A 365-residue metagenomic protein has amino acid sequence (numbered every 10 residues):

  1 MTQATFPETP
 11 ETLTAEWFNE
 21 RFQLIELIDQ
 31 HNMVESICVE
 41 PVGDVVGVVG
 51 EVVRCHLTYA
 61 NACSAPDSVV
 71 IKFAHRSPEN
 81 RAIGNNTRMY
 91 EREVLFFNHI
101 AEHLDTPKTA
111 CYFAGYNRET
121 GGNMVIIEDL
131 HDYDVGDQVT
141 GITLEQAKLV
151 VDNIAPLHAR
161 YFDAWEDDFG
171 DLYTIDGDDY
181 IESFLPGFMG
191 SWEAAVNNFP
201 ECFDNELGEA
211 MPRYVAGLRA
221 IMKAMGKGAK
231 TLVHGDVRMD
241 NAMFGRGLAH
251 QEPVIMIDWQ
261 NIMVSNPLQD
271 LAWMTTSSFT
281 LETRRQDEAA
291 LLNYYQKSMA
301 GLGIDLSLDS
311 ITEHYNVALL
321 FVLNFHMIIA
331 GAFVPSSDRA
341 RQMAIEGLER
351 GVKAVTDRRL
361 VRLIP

Functional and structural regions predicted by a protein language model:
M1-I37: Juxta-kinase regulatory segment immediately upstream of eukaryotic protein kinase catalytic domains
T2-T5, Y133-H234, M239, M243-H250 (+1 more regions): ATP-dependent phospho-/nucleotidyl transfer catalytic cores
L27-S36, N205-G208, L302-Y315: Short, surface-exposed acidic
E40-L185, P267-L268, T283, L308: Conserved ATP-binding subdomain of kinase catalytic cores across diverse folds
D44-A62, V70, V215-P267: Active-site acidic catalytic loop and adjacent metal/ATP-binding pocket of ATP-dependent phosphoryl transfer enzymes
L95, N261-G303, L319-A340: Active-site activation/catalytic loop segments of kinase-like enzymes and analogous catalytic loops in related
K108, Y161-F169, F203, G303 (+2 more regions): Long, hydrophobic, amphipathic alpha-helical segments used as structural scaffolds
G301-D309, V322-P365: Extended catalytic cores and adjacent scaffolds of nucleotide/polyanion-binding enzymes
